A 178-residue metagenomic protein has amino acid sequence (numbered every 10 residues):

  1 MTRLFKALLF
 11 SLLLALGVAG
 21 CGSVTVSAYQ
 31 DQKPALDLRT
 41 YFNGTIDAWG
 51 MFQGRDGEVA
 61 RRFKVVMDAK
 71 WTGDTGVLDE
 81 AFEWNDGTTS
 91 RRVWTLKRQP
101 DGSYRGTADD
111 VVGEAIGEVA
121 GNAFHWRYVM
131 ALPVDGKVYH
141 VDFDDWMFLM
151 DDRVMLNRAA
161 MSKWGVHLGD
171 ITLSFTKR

Functional and structural regions predicted by a protein language model:
M1-L9: Bacterial N-terminal signal peptides that target proteins for export
G17-G20: C-terminal motif of bacterial Sec signal peptides marking the signal peptidase cleavage site
G22-T25: Bacterial signal peptide processing site
S27, V65, W71, D145 (+1 more regions): Sequence-level preference for short, compositionally simple segments enriched in small aliphatic or small polar residues
Y29-T45: N-terminal helix-cap/turn-to-beta initiation motif at the start of protein domains
W49, Q53-V134: Central antiparallel beta-sheet cores of small beta-barrel/beta-sandwich binding domains
V59-V65, V138-F143, H167-G169: Amphipathic hydrophobic-ligand
D144-R178: Glycine-rich, aromatic-bearing surface loops/beta-hairpins
